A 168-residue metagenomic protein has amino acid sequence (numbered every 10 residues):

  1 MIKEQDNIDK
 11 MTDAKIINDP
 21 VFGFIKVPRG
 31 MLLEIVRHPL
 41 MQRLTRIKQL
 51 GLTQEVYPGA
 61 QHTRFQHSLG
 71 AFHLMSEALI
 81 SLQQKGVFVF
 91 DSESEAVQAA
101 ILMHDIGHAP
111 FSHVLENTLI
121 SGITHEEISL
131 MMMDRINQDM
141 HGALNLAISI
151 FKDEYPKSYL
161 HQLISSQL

Functional and structural regions predicted by a protein language model:
M1-K48, E55-Q98, A109-L168: Sequence-structural signature of the catalytic-core scaffold of metal-dependent phosphohydrolases that act on
M103, G107-H108: Short active-site segment of divalent metal-dependent hydrolases/proteases that encodes the spacing between
